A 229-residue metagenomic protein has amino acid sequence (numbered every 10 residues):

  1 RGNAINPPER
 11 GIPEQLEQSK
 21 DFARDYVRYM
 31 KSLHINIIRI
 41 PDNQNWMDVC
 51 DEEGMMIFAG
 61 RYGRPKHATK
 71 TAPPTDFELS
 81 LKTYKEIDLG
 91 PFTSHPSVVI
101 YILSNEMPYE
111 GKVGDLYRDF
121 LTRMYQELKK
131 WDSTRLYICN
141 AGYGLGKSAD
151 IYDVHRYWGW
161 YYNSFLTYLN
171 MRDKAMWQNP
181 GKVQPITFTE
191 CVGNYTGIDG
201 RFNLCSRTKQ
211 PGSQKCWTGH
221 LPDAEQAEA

Functional and structural regions predicted by a protein language model:
R1-S32, D48: N-terminal carbohydrate-binding accessory modules
R24-Y29, L33-A229: Substrate-binding/catalytic cleft of secreted carbohydrate-active enzymes, primarily glycoside hydrolases
